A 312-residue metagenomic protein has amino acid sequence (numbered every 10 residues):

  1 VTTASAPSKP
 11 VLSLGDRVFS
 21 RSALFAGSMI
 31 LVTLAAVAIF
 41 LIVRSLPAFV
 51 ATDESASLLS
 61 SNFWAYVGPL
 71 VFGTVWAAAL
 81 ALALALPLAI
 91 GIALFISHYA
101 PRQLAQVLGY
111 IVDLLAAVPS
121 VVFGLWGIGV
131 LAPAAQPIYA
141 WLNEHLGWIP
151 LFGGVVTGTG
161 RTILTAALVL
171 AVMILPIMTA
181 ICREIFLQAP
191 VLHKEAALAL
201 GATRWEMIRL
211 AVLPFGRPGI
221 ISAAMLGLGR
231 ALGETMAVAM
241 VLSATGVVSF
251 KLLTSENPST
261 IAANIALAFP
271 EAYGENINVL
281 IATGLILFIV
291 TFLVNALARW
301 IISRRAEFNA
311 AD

Functional and structural regions predicted by a protein language model:
V1-A26, A298-D312: Transmembrane alpha-helical segments of polytopic membrane transport and secretion proteins
A4-S22, L41-A83, P101, V156 (+1 more regions): Periplasmic/extracellular loop-to-transmembrane helix junction in inner-membrane transport proteins
V11, A81-V112, L125, A298-E307: Transmembrane-helix boundary motif in ABC transporter permease subunits
A51-G68, F123-V172, S243, L252-S255: Membrane-interfacial helix termini and adjacent extracytoplasmic/periplasmic loops of multi-pass transporters
F72, W76-L84, L88, I92 (+4 more regions): Hydrophobic alpha-helical transmembrane segments of multipass integral membrane proteins, especially permease/channel
L114, V118, V122, M178-A189 (+2 more regions): Transmembrane alpha-helices
R183-L187, V191, L267-D312: C-terminal transmembrane helix and the adjacent membrane-cytosol boundary/short C-terminal tail of inner/organellar
A231-G274: Glycine-rich helix-loop "coupling/hinge" segments at transmembrane-helix boundaries in multipass transporters
